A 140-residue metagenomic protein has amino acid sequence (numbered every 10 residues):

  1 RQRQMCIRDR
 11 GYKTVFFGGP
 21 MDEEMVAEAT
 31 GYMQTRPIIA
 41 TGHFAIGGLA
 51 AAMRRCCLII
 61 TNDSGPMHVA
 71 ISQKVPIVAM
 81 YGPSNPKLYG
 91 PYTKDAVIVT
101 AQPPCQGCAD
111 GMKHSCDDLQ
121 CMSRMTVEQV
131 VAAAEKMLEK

Functional and structural regions predicted by a protein language model:
R1: Interdomain hinge/lid region at the active-site interface of Rossmann-like NAD(P)-dependent oxidoreductases
Q4, R8-G82: Donor-binding and catalytic core of enzymes assembling or modifying cell-surface/extracellular glycoconjugates
G31-Y32, I39-A40, I71-K140: Nucleotide-sugar donor-binding patch of glycosyltransferase catalytic domains
